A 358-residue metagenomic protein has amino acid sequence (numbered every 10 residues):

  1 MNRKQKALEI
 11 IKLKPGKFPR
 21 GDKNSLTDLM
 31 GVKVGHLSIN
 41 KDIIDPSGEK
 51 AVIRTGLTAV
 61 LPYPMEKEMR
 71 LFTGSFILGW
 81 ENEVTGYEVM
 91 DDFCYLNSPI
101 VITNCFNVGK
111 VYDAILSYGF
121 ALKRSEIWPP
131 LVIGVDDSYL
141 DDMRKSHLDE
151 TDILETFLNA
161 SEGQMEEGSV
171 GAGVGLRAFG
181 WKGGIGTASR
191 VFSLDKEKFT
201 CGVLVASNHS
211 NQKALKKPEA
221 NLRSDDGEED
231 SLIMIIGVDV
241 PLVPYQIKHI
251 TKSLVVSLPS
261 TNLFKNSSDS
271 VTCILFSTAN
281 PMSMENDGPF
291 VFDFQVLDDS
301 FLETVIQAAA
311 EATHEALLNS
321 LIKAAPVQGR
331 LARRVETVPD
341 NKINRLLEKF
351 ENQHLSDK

Functional and structural regions predicted by a protein language model:
M1-K358: Alpha/propeptide regions of enzymes that mature by internal proteolysis
